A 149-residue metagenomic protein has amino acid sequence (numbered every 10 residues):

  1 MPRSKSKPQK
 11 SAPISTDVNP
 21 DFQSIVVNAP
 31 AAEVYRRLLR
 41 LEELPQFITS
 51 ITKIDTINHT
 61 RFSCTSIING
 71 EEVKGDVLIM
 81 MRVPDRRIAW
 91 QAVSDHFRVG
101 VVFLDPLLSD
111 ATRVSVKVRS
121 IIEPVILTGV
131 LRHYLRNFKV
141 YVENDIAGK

Functional and structural regions predicted by a protein language model:
M1-H59: Hydrophobic ligand-binding cavity/cleft-lining segments
M1-S4, L39, P84, S109 (+1 more regions): Residue-level marker of positions within ordered structural domains that often coincide with functionally constrained
I14, A89-K149: Beta-strand/loop substructures that line and gate deep hydrophobic ligand-binding cavities in soluble
F22-V26, K74-D76, V99-V101, T128: Well-ordered beta-strand positions in beta-sheet-rich domains
V27-A29, S66, S120: Short beta-strand-to-loop capping motifs
E42-T49, D55-V99, S109, R113: Glycine-rich portal/gate segments that line the openings of hydrophobic small-molecule binding cavities
